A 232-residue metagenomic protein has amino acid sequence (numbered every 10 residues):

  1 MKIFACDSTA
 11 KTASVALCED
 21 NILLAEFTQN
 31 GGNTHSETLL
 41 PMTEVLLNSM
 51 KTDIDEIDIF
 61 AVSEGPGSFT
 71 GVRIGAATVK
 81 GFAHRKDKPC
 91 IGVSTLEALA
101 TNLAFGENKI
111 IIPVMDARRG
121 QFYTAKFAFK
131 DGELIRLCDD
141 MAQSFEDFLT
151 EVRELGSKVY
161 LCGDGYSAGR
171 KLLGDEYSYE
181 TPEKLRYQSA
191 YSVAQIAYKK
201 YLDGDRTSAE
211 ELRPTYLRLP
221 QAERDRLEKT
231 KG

Functional and structural regions predicted by a protein language model:
M1-E64, A142, Y187: N-terminal beta-alpha supersecondary unit
I22, P89-Y187, Y216, Q221-A222: Surface "functional belts" at beta-alpha junctions
N30-T38, F69-R73, A77, S94 (+1 more regions): Residues at secondary-structure transition points
L46-M50, R85, L103, A190-Y201: Stable alpha-helical structural segments in soluble proteins, enriched in small hydrophobic residues
V62-T95: DPxDG-like acidic metal-binding loop motif
T181-G232: Acyltransferase
